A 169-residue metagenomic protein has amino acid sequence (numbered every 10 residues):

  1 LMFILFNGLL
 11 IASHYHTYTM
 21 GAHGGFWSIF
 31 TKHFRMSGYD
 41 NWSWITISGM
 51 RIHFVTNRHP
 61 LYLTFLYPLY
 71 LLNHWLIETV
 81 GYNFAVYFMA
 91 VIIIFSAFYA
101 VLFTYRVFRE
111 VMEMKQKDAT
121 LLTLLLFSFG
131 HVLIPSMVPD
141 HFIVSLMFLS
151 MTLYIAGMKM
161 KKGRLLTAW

Functional and structural regions predicted by a protein language model:
L1-M50: Transmembrane signal-anchor helices characteristic of membrane glycosylation enzymes that use polyprenol
L10-H14, Y70, H74, Y105-E113 (+2 more regions): Membrane-water interface at transmembrane helix exits
G49-N83: Short hydrophobic/aromatic helix or loop-helix immediately within or flanking a transmembrane segment in polytopic
L76-Y99: Loop-to-helix entry region of an early transmembrane alpha helix in multi-pass inner-membrane enzymes
T104-S128: Transmembrane-helix signature of polytopic, membrane-embedded enzymes that assemble or transfer cell-envelope glycans
S136-I143: Short acidic/glycine- and proline-prone juxtamembrane loop motifs at membrane-interface regions of multi-pass membrane
V144-K161: Specific aromatic-rich, kink-prone transmembrane helix
M160-W169: Short hydrophobic alpha-helices at membrane interfaces in multi-pass membrane enzymes
